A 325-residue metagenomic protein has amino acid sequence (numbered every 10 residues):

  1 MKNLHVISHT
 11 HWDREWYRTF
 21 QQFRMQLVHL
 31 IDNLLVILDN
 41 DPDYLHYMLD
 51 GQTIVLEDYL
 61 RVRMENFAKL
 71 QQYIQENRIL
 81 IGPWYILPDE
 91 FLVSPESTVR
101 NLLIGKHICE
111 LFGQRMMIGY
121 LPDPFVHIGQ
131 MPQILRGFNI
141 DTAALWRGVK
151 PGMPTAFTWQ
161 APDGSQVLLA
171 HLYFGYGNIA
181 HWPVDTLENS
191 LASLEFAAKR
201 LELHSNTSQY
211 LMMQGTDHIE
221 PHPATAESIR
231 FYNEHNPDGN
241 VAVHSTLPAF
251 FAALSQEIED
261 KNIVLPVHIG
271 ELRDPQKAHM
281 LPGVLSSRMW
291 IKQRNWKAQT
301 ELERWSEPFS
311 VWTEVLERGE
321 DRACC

Functional and structural regions predicted by a protein language model:
M1-C325: Catalytic-domain carbohydrate-binding cleft regions of carbohydrate-active enzymes
